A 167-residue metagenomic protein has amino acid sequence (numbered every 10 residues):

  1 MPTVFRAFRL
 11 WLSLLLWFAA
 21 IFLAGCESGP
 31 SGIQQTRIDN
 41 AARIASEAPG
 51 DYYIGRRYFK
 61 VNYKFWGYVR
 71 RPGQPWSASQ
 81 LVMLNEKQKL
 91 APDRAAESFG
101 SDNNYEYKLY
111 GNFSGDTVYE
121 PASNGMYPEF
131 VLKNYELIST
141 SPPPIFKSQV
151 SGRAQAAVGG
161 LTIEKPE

Functional and structural regions predicted by a protein language model:
M1-P2, E27: N-terminal hydrophobic targeting signals that begin at the initiator methionine
P2-L14: Bacterial N-terminal signal peptides that target proteins for export
F22-G25: C-terminal motif of bacterial Sec signal peptides marking the signal peptidase cleavage site
E27-E167: OB-fold and OB-like single-stranded nucleic-acid-recognition modules and their adjacent interaction interfaces
